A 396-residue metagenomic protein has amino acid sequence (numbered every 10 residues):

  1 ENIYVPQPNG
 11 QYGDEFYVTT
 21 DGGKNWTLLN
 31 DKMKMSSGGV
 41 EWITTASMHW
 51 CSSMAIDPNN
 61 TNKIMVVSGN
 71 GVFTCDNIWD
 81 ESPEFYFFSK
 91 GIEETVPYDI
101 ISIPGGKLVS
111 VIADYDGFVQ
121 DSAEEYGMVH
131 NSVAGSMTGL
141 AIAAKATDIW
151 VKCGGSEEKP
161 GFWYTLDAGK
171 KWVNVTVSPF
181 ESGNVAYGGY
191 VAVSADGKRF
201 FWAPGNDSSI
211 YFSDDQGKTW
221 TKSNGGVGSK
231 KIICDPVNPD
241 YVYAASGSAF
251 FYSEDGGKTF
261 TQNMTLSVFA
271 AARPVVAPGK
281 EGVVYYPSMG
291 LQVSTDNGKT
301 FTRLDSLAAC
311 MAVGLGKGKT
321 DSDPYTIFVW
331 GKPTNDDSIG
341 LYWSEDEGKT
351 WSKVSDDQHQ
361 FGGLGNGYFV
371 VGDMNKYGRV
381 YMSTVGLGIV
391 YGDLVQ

Functional and structural regions predicted by a protein language model:
E1, S47-N59, D99-I103, T138-A146 (+5 more regions): Structural signature of eukaryotic scaffold interfaces centered on beta-propeller domains
P6, W50-N62, V67-V72, P278-K280 (+2 more regions): Loop/turn-rich, solvent-exposed surfaces of beta-rich toroidal or solenoidal domains
P6-P8, V67, V111, K152-C153 (+5 more regions): Residue-level marker for isolated small/hydroxyl-bearing positions within beta-strands of beta-sheet-rich domains
N9-Y12, V72-F73, D116, S156-K159 (+5 more regions): Short glycine/acidic-enriched loop and turn motifs that connect beta-strands
T19-T20, C75-D76, G117-D121, W163-L166 (+6 more regions): Conserved Ser/Thr-centered positions that define the repeating blades of beta-propeller domains
T27-M33, E84-S89, V129-H130, V173-V177 (+4 more regions): Beta-propeller fold detector
S36-W42, F88-Y98, A134-M137, D305-G314 (+1 more regions): Conserved blade-ending motifs and adjacent loop-strand segments that build the rim/top face of beta-propeller domains
G363-Q396: Blade-level signature of beta-propeller repeat domains, shared across WD40, Kelch, NHL, RCC1 and BNR/Asp-box propellers
